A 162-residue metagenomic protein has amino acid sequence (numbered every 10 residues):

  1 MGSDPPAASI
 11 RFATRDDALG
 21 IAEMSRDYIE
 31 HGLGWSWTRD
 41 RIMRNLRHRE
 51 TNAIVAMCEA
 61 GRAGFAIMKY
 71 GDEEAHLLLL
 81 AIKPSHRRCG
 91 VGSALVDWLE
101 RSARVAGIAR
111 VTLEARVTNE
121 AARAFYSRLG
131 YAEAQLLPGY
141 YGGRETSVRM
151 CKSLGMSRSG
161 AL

Functional and structural regions predicted by a protein language model:
G2-P5, F12-C89, V96-A106, Q135 (+3 more regions): Acetyl-CoA-dependent GNAT
I10, A115: Conserved SAM-binding loop
S36, C89-G90, E120, R144: Non-catalytic, surface-exposed connector residues within folded enzymatic/regulatory domains
I82, R116-V117: Short amphipathic helical patch at the helix-1/turn junction of helix-turn-helix
V96, N119-A122, G139-R144: Short glycine/proline-centered loop/turn elements that form peptide/ligand docking sites
T112-E114, S127, A132-R149: Conserved catalytic-core motifs of GNAT/GCN5-like acyltransferases
